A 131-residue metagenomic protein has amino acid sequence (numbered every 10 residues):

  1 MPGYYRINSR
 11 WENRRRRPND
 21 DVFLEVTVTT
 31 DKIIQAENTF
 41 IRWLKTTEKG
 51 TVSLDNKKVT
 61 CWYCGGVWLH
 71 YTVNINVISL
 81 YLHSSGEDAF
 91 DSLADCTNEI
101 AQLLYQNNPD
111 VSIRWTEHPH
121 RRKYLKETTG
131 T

Functional and structural regions predicted by a protein language model:
P2-N13, T60-L69: Short amphipathic beta-strand starts and helix->beta connectors
Y5-S9, R17-D20, N76: Basic, glycine/lysine-rich polyanion-binding surfaces/domains
R6-I7, W68, T116-T131: Short, low-order "capping/linker" segments at domain edges
R15-L44: Short glycine-/aliphatic-rich beta-strand segments at the starts of folded cytosolic domains
D21, L93-A94, Y105, L125-E127: Charge-rich, intrinsically disordered regulatory segments
F40-L44, I75-T116: Ampiphathic alpha-helical segments that act as solvent-exposed interaction surfaces
T46-D91: Short, intrinsically disordered low-complexity segments
G50-V59, Q106-K123: Short glycine-rich, low-complexity/disordered patches
